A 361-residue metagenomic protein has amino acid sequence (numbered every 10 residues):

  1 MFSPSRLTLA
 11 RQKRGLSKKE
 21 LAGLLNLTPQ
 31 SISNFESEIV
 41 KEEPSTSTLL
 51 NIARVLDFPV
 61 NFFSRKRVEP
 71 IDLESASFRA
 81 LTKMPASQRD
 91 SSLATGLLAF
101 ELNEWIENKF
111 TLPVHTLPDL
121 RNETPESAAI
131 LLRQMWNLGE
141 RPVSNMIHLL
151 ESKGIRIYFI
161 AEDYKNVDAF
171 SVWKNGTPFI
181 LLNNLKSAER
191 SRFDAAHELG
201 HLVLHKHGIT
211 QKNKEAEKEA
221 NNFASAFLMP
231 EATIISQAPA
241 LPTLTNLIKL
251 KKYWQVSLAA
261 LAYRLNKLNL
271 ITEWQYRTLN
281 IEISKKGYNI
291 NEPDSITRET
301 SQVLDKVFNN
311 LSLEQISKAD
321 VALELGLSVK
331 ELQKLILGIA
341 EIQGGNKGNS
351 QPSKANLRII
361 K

Functional and structural regions predicted by a protein language model:
M1-K361: Active-site hotspot residues in diverse enzymes, especially metal/ion-binding acidic/histidine motifs
